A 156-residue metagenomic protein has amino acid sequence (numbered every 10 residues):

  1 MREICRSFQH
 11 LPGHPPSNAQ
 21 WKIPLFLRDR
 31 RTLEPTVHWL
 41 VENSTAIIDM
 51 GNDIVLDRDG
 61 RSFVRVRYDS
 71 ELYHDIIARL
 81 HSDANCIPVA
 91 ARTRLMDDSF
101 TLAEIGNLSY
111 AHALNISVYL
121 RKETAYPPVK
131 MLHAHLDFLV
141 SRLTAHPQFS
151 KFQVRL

Functional and structural regions predicted by a protein language model:
M1-L156: Non-catalytic accessory/interaction domains
